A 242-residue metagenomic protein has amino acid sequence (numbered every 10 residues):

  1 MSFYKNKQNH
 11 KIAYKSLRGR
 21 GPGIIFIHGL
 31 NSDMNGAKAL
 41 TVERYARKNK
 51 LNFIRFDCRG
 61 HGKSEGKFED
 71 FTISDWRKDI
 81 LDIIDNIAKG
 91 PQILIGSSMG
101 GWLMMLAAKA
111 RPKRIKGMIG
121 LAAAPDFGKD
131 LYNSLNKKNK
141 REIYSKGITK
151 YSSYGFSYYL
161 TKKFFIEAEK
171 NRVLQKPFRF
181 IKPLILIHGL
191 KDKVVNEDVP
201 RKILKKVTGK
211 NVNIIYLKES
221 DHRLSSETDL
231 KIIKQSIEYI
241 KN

Functional and structural regions predicted by a protein language model:
N31-E43, D198: The serine-hydrolase catalytic nucleophile loop
A39, E43-E65: Conserved alpha/beta-hydrolase
A39, K182, N196-K205, D229: Short alpha-helix in the alpha/beta-hydrolase fold that links the catalytic acid
G62-I87: Catalytic nucleophile-loop/oxyanion-hole region of alpha/beta-hydrolase and closely related hydrolase-like folds
K113-L160: Hydrolase active-site cap/lid region
F180, L186-H188, D192: Short beta-strand/loop motif that positions the catalytic acidic residue of the alpha/beta-hydrolase fold
K191-V195, H222-R223: Acidic catalytic loop of the alpha/beta-hydrolase fold
S220-I232: Catalytic histidine-centered segment of alpha/beta-hydrolase-like enzymes
